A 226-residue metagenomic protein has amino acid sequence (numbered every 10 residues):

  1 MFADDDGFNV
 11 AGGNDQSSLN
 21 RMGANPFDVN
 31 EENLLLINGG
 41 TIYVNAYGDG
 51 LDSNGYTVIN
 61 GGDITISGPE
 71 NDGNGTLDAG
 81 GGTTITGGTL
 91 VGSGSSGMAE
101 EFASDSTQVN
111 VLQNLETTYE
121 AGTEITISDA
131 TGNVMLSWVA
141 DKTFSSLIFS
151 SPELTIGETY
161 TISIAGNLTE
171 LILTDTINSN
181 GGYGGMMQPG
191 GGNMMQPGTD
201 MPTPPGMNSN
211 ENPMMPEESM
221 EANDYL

Functional and structural regions predicted by a protein language model:
M1-L226: A composition-driven surface/loop motif
